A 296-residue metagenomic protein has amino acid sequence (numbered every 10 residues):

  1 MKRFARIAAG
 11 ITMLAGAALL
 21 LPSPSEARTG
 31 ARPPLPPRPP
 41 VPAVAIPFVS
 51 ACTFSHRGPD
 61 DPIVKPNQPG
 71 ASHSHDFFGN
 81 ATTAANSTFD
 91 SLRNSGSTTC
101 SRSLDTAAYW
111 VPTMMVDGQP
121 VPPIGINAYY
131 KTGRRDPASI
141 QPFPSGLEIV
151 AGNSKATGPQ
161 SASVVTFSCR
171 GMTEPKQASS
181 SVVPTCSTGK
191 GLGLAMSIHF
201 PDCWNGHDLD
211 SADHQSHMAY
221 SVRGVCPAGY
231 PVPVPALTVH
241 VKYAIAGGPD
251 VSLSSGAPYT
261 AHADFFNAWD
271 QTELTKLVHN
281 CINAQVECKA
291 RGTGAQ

Functional and structural regions predicted by a protein language model:
M1-R28: Secretory targeting and sorting signals
R28-S72, D76-I198, N205-Q296: Primary mode marks residue(s) on the alpha4-beta5-alpha5 output face of response regulator receiver
